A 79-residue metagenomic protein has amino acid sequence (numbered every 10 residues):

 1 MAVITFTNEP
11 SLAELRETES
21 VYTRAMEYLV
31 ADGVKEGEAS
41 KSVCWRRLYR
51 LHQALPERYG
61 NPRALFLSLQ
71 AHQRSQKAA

Functional and structural regions predicted by a protein language model:
M1, G33, A39, V43-R47 (+1 more regions): Short low-polarity hydrophobic stretches
M1-N8, Q73-A79: Short intrinsically disordered terminal tails
A2-K35: N-terminal acidic leader/helix
P10-A13, E27, R46-Y49, Q53 (+1 more regions): Intrinsic-disorder/low-complexity peptide segments enriched for small residues
L12, K41-V43, L69, Q76: Compositionally biased regions
L15-T18, Y22, G37, C44-R47 (+3 more regions): Amphipathic coiled-coil alpha-helices
L29-K41, P56-A64: Charged, low-complexity interaction regions
H52-A78: Short, charged early-sequence alpha-helical segments and their helix-coil boundaries
